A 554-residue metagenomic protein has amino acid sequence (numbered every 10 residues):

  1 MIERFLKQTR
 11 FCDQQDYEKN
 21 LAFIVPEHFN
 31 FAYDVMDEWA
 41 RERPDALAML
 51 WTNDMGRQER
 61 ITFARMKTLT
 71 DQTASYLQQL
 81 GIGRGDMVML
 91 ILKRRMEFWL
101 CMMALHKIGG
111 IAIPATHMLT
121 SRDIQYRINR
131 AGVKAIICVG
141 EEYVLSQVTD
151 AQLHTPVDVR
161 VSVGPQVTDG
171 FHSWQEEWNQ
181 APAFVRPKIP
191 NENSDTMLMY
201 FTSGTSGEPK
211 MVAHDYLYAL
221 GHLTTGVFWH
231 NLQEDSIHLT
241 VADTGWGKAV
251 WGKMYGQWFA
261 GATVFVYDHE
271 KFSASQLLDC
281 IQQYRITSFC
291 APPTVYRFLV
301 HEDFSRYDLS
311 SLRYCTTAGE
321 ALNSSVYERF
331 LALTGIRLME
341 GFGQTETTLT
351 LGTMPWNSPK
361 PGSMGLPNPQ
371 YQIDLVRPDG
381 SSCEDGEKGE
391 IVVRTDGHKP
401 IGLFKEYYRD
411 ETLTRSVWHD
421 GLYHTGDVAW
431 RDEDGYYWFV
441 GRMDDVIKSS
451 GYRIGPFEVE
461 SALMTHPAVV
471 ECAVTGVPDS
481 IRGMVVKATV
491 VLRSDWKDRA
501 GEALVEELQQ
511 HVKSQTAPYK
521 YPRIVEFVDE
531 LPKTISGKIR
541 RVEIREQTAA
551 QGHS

Functional and structural regions predicted by a protein language model:
P44-L47, S162-D169, N179-F201, E208 (+1 more regions): Conserved pre-ATP/AMP-binding loop-to-beta segment of ANL
D45-M103, T120-Q125, Q175-E176, L217: Conserved AMP-binding/adenylate-forming core of the ANL superfamily
E59-A64, M197-G221: Conserved AMP-binding A3 loop
Q79, M103, K107-E176, S494: Structural core segment of the AMP-binding/adenylate-forming
L119, Q125-Y126, I136-E141, F289 (+5 more regions): AMP-binding/adenylate-forming catalytic core of the ANL superfamily
L220-I237, T244-T287, E302: Conserved AMP-binding/adenylation subdomain of ANL enzymes
F259, I286-C290, V300-K360, Q372: Gly/Ser/Thr-rich phosphate-binding loop
S381-S416, I454: Conserved ATP/PPi-binding loop(s) of AMP-dependent carboxylate-activating enzymes
